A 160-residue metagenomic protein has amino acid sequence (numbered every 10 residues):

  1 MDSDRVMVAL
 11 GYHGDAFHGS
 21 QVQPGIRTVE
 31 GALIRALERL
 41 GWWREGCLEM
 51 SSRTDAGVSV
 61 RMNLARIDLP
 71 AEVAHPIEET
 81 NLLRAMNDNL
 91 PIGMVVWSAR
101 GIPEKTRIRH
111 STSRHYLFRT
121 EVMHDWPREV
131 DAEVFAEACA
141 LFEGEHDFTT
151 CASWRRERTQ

Functional and structural regions predicted by a protein language model:
M1-Q160: Structured-RNA-binding interfaces characteristic of tRNA pseudouridine synthases
